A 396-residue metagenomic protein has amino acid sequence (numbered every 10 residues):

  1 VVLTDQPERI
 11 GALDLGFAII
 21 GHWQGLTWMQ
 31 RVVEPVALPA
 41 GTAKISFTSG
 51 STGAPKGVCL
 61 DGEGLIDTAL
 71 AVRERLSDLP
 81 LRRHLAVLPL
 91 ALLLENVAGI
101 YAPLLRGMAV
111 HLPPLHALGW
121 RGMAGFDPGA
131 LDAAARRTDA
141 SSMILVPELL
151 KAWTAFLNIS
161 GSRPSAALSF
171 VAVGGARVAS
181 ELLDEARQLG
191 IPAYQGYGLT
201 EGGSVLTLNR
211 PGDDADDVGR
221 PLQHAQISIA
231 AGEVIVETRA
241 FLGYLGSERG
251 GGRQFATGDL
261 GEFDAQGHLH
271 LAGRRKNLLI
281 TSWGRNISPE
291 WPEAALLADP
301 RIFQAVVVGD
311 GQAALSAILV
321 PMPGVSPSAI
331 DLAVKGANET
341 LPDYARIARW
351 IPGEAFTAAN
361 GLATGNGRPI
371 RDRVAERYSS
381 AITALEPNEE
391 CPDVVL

Functional and structural regions predicted by a protein language model:
Q30-F47, A54, S77-H84: Conserved pre-ATP/AMP-binding loop-to-beta segment of ANL
P35, A43-L70, S204: Conserved AMP-binding A3 loop
I66-R83, L90-S142, P147-K151, F156-N158: Conserved AMP-binding/adenylation subdomain of ANL enzymes
R106-M108, D132-I144, E148-D213: Gly/Ser/Thr-rich phosphate-binding loop
H111-P113, G161-R163, D184-E233, T238-Q254: Conserved ATP-binding loop and adjacent catalytic segment of the adenylate-forming AMP-binding
P221, A225-S228, E233-N286, A298 (+1 more regions): Conserved ATP-binding/catalytic segment of the ANL
L260-R349, A359-N360: AMP-binding/adenylate-forming catalytic core of the ANL superfamily
Q304-V307, N338-L396: Conserved C-terminal "lid"/linker of ANL adenylate-forming enzymes
